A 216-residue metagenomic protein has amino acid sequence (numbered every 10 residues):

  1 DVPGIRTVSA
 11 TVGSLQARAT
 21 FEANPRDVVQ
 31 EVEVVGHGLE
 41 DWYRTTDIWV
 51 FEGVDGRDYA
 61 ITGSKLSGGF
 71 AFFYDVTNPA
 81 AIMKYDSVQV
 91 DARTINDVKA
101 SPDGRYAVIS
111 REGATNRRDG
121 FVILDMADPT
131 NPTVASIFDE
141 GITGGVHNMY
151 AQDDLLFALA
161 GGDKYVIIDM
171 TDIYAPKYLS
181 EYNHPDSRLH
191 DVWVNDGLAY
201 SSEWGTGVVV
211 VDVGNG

Functional and structural regions predicted by a protein language model:
D1-D27: The feature marks long extracellular or luminal low-complexity segments
R18-G216: Feature marking well-ordered beta-strand scaffolds used for ligand recognition
